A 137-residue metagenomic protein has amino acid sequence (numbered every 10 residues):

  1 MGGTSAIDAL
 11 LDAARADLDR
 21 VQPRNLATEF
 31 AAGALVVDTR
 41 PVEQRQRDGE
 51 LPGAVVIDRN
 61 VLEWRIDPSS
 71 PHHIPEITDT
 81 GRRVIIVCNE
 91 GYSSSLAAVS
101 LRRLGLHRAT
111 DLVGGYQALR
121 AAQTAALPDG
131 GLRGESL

Functional and structural regions predicted by a protein language model:
M1-L35, V42-R83, Y92-L137: Rhodanese-like catalytic fold shared by cysteine-dependent sulfurtransferases and DSP/PTP-type phosphatases
